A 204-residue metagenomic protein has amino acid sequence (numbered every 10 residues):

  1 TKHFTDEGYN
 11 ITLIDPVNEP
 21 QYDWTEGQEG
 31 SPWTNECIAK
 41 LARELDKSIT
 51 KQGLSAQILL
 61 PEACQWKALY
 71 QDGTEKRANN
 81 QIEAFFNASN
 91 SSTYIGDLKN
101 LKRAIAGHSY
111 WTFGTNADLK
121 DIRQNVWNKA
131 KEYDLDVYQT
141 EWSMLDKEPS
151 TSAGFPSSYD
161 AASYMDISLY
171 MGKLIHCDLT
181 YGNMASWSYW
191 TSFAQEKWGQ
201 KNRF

Functional and structural regions predicted by a protein language model:
T1-N87, G114-N128: Active-site cleft segment of glycoside hydrolase catalytic domains centered on the general acid/base Glu
D6-G8, I95-K99, T180-Y181: Alpha-helix termination/capping residues and helix-transition junctions
P16-P20, L60-Q65, G107-W111, T140-M144 (+1 more regions): Active-site-proximal beta-strand/loop segments in catalytic clefts of secreted hydrolases
K51, S55-I58, I95-T151: Glycoside hydrolase catalytic-domain groove-lining segments
A63-K102, D146-D160, K197-W198: Substrate-binding cleft/loops of secretory-pathway carbohydrate-active enzymes
S91-I95, Q124-W127, K173-D178: Generic recognition of flexible, low-complexity loop/linker segments
Q139-F204: Aromatic/acidic polysaccharide-binding cleft in carbohydrate-active enzymes
